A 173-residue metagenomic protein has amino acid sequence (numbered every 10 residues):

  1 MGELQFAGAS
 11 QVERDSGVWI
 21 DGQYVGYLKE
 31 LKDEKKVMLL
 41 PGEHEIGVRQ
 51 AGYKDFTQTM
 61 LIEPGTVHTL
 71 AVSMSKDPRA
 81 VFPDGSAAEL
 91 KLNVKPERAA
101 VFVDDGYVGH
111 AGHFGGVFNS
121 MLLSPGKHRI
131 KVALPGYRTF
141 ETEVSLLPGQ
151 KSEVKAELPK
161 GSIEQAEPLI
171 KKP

Functional and structural regions predicted by a protein language model:
M1-P173: Short loop/turn and low-complexity linker motifs enriched in small/turn-promoting residues
